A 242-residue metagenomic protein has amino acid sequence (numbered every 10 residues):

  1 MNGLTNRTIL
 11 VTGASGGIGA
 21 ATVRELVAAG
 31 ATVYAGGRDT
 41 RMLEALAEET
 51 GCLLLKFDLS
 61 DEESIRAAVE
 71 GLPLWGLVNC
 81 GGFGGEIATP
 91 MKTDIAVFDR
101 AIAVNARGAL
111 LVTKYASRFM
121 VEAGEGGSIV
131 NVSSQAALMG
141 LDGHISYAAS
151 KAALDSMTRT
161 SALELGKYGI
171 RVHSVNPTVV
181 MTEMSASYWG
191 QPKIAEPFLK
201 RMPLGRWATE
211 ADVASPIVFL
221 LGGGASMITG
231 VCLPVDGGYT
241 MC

Functional and structural regions predicted by a protein language model:
S15-G16: Conserved glycine-rich cofactor-binding loop
A88-P90, D94-I102, F198: Substrate-binding pocket helix/loop in short-chain dehydrogenase/reductase
M91, M139-I145, K167, G205 (+1 more regions): Active-site loop immediately N-terminal to the catalytic Tyr-X3-Lys motif of short-chain dehydrogenase/reductase
T113, S150, T158: Active-site helix of classical SDR
R118, L163-K167, S226: Alpha-helical segment proximal to the catalytic Tyr-Lys
S134: Residue(s) in the substrate-gating loop at a strand-loop-helix junction that position the organic substrate next
R171, R206-M241: C-terminal substrate-recognition "lid" of short-chain dehydrogenase/reductases
